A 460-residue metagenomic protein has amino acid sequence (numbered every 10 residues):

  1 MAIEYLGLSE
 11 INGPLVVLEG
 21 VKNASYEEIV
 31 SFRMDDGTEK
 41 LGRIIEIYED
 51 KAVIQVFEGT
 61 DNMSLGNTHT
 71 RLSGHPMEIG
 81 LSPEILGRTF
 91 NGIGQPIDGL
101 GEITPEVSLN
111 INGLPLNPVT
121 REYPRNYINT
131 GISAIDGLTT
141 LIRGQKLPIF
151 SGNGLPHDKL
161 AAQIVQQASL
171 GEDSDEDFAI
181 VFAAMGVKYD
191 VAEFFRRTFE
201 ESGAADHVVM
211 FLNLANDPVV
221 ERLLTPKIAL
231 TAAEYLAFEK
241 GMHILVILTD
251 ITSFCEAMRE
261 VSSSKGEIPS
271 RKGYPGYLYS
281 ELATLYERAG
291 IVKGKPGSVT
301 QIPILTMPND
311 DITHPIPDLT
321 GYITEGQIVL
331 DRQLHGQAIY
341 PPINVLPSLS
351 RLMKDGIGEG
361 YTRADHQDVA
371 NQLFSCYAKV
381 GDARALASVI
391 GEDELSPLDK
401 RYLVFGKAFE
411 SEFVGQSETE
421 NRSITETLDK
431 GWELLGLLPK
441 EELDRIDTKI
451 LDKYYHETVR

Functional and structural regions predicted by a protein language model:
M1-E4, E10-T130: Acidic-enriched and Gly/Ser
G137-T140, G144-V459: P-loop NTPase catalytic core
